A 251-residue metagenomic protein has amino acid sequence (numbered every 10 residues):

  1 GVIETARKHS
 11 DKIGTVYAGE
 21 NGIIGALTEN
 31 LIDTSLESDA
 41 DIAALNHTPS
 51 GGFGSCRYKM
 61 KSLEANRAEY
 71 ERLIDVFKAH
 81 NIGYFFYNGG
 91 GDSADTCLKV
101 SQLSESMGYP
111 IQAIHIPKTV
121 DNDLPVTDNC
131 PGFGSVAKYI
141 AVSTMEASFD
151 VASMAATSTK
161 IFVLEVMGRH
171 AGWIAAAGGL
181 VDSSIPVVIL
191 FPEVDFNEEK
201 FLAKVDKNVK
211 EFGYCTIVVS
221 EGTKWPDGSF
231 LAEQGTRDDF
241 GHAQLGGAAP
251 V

Functional and structural regions predicted by a protein language model:
G1-N30: N-terminal phosphate-binding or glycine-rich loops at protein starts, especially the Walker A/P-loop of NTPases
V2, D33-T34, E233-G235: Short secondary-structure boundary/capping segments
T15-V16, G52-S55, I185-L190: Short beta-strand elements in bilobed, periplasmic/extracellular small-molecule ligand-binding domains
A18-I24, R57-Y58, G90-G91, I116-N122 (+2 more regions): Short, ordered loop/turn segments at secondary-structure junctions
A26-G83, D92-S93, P131-G134, K138 (+1 more regions): Glycine-rich oxoanion-binding loops at beta->alpha junctions
L45-K59, K118-D128, S158-T159, Q234-R237: Gly-rich Lys/Arg/Thr-decorated short loops/hinges at beta-loop-alpha junctions or inter-strand turns that position
S62, S93-C97, V120-P125, H170-I174: Short, well-ordered, mixed-charge alpha-helical segments that flank or form enzyme active sites
V76, Y84-G89, C97-P110, I114 (+1 more regions): Accessory alpha-helical/coil subdomains and C-terminal extensions that flank or cap enzyme catalytic cores
